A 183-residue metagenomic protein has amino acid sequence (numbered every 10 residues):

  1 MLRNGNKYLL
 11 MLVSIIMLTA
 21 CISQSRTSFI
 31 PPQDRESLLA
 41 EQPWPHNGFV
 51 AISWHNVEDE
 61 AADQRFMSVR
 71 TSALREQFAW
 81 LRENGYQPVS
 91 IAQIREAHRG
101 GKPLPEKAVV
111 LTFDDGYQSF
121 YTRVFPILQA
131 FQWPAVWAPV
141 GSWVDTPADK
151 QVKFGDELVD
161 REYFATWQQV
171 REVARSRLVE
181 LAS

Functional and structural regions predicted by a protein language model:
L2-L9: Bacterial N-terminal signal peptides that target proteins for export
R3, S25-T27, T122: Hydrophobic transmembrane signal anchors and adjacent membrane-proximal interface regions, especially in viral
M11-S14: Classical Sec-dependent N-terminal signal peptides that target proteins to the secretory pathway
R26-L38: Short, low-complexity, disordered segments immediately C-terminal to signal peptides in bacterial exported proteins
L39-E180: Active-site beta->alpha N-cap acidic-glycine motif
S183: Active-site core of bacterial EAL-family cyclic-dinucleotide phosphodiesterase domains
